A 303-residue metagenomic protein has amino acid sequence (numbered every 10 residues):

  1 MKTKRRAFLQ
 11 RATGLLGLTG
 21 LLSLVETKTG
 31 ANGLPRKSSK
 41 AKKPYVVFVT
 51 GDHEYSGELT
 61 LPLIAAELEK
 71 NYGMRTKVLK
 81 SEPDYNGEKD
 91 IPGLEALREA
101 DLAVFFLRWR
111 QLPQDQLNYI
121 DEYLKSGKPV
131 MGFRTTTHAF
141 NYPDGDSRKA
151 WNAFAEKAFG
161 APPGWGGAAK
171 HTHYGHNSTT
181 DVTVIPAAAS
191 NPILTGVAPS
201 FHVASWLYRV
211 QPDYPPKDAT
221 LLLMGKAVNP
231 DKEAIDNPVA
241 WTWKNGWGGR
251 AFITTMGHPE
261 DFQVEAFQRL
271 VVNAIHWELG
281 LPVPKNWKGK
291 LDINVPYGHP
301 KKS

Functional and structural regions predicted by a protein language model:
M1-T19: N-terminal secretory signal peptides and thylakoid transit peptides that target proteins across membranes
L9, A65, D121, L194 (+1 more regions): Non-transmembrane alpha-helical segments in soluble domains of secreted/periplasmic/extracellular proteins
L22-V46: C-terminal segment of N-terminal export signals and the immediately downstream linker at the start of the mature
S38-P44, K70-N71, V228-S303: Extracellular ligand-binding/catalytic regions of CAZymes and related secreted enzymes and adhesion modules
V47-F48, H53-A139: Helical hinge/lid and interdomain linker segments adjacent to catalytic or ligand-binding clefts that mediate domain
E69, R75-K77, Y85-E88, E99 (+1 more regions): Catalytic beta-strand/loop cores that center a nucleophilic Ser/Cys/Thr and support acyl-enzyme chemistry
R110-G196: A glycine-rich, often tryptophan-bearing local segment used as a flexible ligand/cofactor-contacting loop or short
F154-A155, V203-A219, F267-V283: Oxidoreductase and adenylate-handling cofactor-binding alpha/beta cores
